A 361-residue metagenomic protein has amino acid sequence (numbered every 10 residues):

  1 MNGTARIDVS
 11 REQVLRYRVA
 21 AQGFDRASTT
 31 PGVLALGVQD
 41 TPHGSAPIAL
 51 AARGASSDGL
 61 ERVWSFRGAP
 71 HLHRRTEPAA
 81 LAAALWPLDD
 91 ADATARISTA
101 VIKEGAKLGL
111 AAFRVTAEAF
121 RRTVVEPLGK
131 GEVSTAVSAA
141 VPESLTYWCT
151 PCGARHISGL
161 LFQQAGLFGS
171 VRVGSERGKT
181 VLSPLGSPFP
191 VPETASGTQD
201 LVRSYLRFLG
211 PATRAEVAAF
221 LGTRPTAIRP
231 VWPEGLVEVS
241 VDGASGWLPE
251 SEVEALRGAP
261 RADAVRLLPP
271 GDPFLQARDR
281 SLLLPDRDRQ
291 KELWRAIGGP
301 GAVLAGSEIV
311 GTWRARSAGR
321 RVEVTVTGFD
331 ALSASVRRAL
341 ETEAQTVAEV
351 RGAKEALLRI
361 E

Functional and structural regions predicted by a protein language model:
M1-Y147: Phosphate-backbone binding and catalysis cores of DNA-processing enzymes
D58-S65, L167-S175, L236-V241, G311: A short, conserved structural fragment
F113-A117, K130, S134, S158 (+2 more regions): Short, leucine-enriched amphipathic alpha-helices that occur as contiguous helical runs
E132-S138, R214-A218, S307: A short acidic, leucine-rich amphipathic alpha-helix
P151-P230: Loop-centered beta-sheet repeat module
G210-L256: Anionic-ligand-binding alpha/beta catalytic cores of soluble enzymes and soluble regulatory domains that recognize
L236-D288: Non-catalytic regulatory appendages
R287, E292-E361: Glycine-rich, small/acidic residue-mixed loop/short-helix segments
